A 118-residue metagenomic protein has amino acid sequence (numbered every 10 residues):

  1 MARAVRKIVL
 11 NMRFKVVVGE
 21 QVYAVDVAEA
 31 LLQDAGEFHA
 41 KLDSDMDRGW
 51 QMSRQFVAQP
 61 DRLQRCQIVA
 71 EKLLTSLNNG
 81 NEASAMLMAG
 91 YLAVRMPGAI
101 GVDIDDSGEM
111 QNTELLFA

Functional and structural regions predicted by a protein language model:
A2-M86, T113-A118: Compositionally biased, non-globular sequence tracts
E82-A118: Short, compact, well-ordered microdomains
